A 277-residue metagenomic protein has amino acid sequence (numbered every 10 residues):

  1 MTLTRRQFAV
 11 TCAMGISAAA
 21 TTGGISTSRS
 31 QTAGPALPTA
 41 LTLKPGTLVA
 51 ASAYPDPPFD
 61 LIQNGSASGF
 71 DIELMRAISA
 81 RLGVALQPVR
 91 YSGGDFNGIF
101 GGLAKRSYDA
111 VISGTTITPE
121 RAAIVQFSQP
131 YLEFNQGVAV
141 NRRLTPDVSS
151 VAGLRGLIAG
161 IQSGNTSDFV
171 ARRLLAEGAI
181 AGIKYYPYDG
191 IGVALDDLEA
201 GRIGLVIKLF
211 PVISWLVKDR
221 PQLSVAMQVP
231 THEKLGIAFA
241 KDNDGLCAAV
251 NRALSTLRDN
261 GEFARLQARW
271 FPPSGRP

Functional and structural regions predicted by a protein language model:
M1-I16, S26: N-terminal secretory signal peptides and thylakoid transit peptides that target proteins across membranes
T32-A33, T166-Y185, P221-A226, S255-P277: Ligand-binding clefts/hinges and TM-proximal coupling segments of bilobed small-molecule sensing domains
A33-G114, A123: Extracytoplasmic small-molecule ligand-binding "clamshell" domains of the periplasmic binding protein/Venus flytrap
A53-Y54, E133-V140, F210, S214-S255 (+1 more regions): Periplasmic-binding protein-like
I62, M75-A85, V89, S167-P187 (+1 more regions): Ligand-binding cleft/hinge of the Venus flytrap
A77, S92-D109, I124-Q126, A152-G153 (+3 more regions): Short helices/loops that flank or line small-molecule/ion binding pockets
N97-G98, G114-I124, V170-L174, D197-T231: A ligand-binding cleft/hinge motif common to bilobed small-molecule-binding domains
Y131, N141-A159: Flexible hinge/capping segments at coil-to-helix
